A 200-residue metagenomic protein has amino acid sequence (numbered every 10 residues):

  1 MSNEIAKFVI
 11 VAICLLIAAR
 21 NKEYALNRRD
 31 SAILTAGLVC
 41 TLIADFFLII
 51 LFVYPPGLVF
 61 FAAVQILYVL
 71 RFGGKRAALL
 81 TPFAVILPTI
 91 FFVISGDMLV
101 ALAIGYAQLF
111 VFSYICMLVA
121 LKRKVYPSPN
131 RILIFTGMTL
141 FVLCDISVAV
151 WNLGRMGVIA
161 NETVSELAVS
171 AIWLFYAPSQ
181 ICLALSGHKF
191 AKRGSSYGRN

Functional and structural regions predicted by a protein language model:
M1-N200: Polytopic alpha-helical membrane-helix bundles and their juxtamembrane interface segments in multi-pass membrane
